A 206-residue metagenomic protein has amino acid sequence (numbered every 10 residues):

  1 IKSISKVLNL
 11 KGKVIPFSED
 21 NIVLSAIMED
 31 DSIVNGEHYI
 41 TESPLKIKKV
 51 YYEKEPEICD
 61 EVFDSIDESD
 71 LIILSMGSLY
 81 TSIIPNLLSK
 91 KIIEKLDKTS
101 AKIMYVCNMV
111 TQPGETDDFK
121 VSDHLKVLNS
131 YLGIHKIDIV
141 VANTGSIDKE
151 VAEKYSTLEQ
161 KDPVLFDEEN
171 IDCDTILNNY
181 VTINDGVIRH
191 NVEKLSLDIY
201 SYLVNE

Functional and structural regions predicted by a protein language model:
I1-S43, D198-Y200, N205: Electropositive, gly/pro-rich neighborhoods at or near active sites that engage anionic ligands
D20-Y80: Active-site gating loop/helix substructures
I40-P56, V106-K126: Active-site rim loops that border cofactor/substrate pockets in soluble metabolic enzymes
S65, K90-K98: Catalytic-core regions built around general acid/base machinery
N86-I93, F119-H124: Charged helix-capping and loop-helix junction motifs
K98-I103, C173: A short helix->loop->beta-strand "cap" motif at the edges of active sites that frequently abuts
D118-E206: C-terminal functional extensions of proteins
